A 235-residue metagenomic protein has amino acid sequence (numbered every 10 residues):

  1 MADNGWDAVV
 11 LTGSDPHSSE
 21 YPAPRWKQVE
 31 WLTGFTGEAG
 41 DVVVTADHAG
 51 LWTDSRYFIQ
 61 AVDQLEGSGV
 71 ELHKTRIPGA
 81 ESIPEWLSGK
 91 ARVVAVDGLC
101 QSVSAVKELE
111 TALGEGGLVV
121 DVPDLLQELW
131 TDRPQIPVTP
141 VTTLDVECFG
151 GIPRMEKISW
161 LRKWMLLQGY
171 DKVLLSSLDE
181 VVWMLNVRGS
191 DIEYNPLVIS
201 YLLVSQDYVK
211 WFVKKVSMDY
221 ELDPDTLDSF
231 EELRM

Functional and structural regions predicted by a protein language model:
M1-L87, D97, Q101, A105-M235: N-terminal accessory/capping or targeting/presequence segment of soluble
A91-R92: Nucleotide donor/acceptor-binding cores
